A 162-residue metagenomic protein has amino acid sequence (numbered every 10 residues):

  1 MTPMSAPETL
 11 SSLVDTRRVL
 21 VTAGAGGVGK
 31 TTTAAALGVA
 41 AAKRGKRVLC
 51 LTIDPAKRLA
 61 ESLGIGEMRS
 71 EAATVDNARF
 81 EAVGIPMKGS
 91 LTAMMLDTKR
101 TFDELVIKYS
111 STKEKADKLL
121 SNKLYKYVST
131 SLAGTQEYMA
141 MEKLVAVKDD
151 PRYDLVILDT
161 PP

Functional and structural regions predicted by a protein language model:
T2-V21, V28, T33-P162: Flexible phosphate-sensing "switch/lid" loops adjacent to ATP/NTP-binding sites across phosphate-transfer
